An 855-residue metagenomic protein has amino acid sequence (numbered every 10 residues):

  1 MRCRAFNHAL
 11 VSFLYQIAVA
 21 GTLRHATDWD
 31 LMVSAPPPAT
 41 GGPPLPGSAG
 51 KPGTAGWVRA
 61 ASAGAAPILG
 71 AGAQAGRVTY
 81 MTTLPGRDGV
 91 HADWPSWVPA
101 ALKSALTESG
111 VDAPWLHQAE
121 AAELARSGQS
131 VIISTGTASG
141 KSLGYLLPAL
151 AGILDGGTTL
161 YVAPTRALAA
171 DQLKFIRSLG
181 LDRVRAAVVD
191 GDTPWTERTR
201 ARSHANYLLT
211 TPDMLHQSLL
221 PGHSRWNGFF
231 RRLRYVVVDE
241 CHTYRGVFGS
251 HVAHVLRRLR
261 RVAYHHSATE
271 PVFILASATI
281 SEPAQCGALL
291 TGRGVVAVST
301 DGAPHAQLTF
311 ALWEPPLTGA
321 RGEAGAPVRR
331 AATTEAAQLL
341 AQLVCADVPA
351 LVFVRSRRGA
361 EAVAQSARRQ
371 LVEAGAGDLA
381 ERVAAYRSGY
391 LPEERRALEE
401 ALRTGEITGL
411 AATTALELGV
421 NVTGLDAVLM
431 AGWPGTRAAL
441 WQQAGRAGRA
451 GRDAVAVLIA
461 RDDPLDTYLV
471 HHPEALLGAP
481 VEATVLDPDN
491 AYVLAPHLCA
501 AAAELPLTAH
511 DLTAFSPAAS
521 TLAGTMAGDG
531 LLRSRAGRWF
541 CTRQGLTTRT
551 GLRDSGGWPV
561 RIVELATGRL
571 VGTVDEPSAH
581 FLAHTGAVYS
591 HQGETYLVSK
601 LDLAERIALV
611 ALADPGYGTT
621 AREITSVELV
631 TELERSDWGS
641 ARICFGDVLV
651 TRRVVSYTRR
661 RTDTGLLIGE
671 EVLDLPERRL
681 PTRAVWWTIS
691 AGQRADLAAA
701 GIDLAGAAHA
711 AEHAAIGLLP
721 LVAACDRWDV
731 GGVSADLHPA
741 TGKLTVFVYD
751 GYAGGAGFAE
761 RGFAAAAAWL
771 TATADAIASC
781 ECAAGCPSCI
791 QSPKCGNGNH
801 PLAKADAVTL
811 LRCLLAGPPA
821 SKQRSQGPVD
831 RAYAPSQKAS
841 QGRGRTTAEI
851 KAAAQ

Functional and structural regions predicted by a protein language model:
F6-A119, S130: Helicase-associated low-complexity/disordered flanking segments
A9, S792-C795: Secreted/processed peptides and extracellular or luminal domains of membrane proteins
T27-D30, A35, L814-Q855: Acidic, low-complexity intrinsically disordered tails
L69-S109, A113-L116, E120, R126-I132 (+4 more regions): Helicase motor core with emphasis on the C-terminal RecA-like subdomain
L154-G156, L339-A341, A774, P793 (+3 more regions): ASCE P-loop NTPase motor cores of helicases and related translocases
A454-A456, D462-L476, H497-T508, G524-T525 (+3 more regions): Extended Lys/Arg-rich polyanion-binding regions
A784-S792: Local cysteine-cluster metal-coordination motifs and their immediate loop/turn environment, predominantly Fe-S cluster
